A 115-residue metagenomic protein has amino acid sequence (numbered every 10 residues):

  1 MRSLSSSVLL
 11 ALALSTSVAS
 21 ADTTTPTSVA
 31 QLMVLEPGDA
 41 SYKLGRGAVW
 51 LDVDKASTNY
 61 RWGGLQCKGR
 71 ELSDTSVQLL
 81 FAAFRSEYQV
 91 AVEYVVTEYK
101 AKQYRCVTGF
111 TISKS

Functional and structural regions predicted by a protein language model:
R2-L9: Sec-dependent signal peptide recognition, specifically the positively charged N-region followed immediately by
T16-V18: N-terminal signal peptide c-region/cleavage motif recognized by signal peptidases
D22-S115: Exposed beta-strand/loop interface patches that mediate assembly or binding
